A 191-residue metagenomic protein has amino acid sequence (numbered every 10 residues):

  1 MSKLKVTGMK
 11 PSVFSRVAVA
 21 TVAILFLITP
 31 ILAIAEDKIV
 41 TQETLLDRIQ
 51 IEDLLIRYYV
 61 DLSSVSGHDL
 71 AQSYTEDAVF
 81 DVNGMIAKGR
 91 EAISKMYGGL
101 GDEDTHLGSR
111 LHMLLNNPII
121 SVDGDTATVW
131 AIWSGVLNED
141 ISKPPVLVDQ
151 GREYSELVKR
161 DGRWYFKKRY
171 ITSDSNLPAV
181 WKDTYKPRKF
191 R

Functional and structural regions predicted by a protein language model:
K3-A20: Bacterial N-terminal signal peptides that target proteins for export
A18-P30: Bacterial N-terminal signal peptides
I34-S64, H68, Q72, E76: Short, low-complexity N-terminal intrinsically disordered segments enriched in polar/charged residues
I49, R110-L111, V146-V148: Transmembrane beta-barrel outer-membrane domains
G67-S134: A solvent-exposed, acidic/Ser-Thr-rich amphipathic alpha-helical stretch
H106, V136-L147, N176-L177: Short, cysteine-centered beta-strand-loop-beta hairpins and adjacent loop/turn segments enriched in charged/polar
M113-L115, V148-E153: Short, surface-exposed coil-to-beta transition loops
T128-W130, Q150-D183: Short beta-strand edge/turn micro-motifs at domain boundaries
